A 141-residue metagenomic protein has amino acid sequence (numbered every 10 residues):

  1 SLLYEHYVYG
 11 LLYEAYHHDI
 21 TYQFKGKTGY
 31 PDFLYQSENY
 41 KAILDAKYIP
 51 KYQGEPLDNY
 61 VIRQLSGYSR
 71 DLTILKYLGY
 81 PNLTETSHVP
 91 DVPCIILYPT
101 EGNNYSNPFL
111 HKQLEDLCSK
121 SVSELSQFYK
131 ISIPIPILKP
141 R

Functional and structural regions predicted by a protein language model:
S1-R141: Catalytic core segments in nucleotide and nucleic-acid processing enzymes
